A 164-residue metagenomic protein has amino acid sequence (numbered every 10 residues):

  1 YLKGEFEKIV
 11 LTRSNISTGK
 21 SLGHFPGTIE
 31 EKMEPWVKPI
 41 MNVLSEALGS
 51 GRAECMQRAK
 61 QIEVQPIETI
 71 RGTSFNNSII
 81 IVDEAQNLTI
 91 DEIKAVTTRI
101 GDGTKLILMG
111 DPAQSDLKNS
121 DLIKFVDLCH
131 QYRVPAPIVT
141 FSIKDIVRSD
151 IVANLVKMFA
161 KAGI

Functional and structural regions predicted by a protein language model:
Y1-V82, Q86-I164: Conserved helicase motor core of SF1/SF2 NTP-dependent helicases
